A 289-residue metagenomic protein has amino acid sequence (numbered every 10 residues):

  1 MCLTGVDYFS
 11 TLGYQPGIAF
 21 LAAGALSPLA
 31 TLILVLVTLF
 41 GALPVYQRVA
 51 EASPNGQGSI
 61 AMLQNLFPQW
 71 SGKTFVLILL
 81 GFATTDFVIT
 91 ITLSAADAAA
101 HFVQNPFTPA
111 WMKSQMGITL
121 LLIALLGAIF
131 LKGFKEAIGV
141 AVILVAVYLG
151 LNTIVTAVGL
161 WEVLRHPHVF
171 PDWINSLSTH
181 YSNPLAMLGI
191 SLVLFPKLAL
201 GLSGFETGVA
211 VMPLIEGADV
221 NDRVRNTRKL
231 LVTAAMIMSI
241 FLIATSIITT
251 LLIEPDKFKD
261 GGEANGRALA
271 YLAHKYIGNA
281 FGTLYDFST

Functional and structural regions predicted by a protein language model:
M1-Y14, L63-N65, Q69-L77, L188 (+1 more regions): Membrane-interface "cap" regions at the ends of multi-pass membrane proteins
L3-V6, G17-L21, Q47-A52, N65 (+2 more regions): Helix-loop junctions at the membrane interface of multi-pass solute transporters
A19-N65, S71-L77, T92-L122, V147 (+1 more regions): Extracellular loop-to-transmembrane helix junctions
P44-S71, A96-P106, E136, P171-W173 (+3 more regions): Flexible loop linkers connecting adjacent transmembrane helices in multi-pass alpha-helical membrane transporters
R48-A52, Q104, I123-V145, L214: Membrane-water interface regions at transmembrane-helix termini and the short interhelical loops of multi-pass membrane
S59, G133-V142, F205-I237: Hydrophobic, small-residue-rich membrane helices and short re-entrant helix-turn-helix hairpins that build
A146, G150-S203: Helix-loop-helix junctions that connect adjacent transmembrane segments in multi-pass membrane transporters
A157-V169, V220, V232-L269: Extracellular/periplasmic helix-exit of transmembrane alpha-helices
